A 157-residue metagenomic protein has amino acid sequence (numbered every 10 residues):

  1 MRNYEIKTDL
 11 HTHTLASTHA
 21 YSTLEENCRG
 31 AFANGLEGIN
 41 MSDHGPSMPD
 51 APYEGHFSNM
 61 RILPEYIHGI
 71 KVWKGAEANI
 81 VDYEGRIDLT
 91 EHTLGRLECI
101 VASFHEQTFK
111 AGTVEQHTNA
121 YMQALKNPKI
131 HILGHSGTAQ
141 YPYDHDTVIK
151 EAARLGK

Functional and structural regions predicted by a protein language model:
M1-N34: N-terminal active-site segment of His-dependent metallophosphoesterases
N3, G45, A51-K157: Extended substrate/RNA-proximal surfaces in nucleic-acid metabolism proteins
K7-S17, M41-H44, L133-G137: Histidine-centered catalytic micro-motifs
A16-H19, M48, P52: Pocket-edge positions in alpha/beta enzyme catalytic cores
E25-I39, N59-E65: Alpha-helical scaffold segments that flank or form the walls of functional sites
